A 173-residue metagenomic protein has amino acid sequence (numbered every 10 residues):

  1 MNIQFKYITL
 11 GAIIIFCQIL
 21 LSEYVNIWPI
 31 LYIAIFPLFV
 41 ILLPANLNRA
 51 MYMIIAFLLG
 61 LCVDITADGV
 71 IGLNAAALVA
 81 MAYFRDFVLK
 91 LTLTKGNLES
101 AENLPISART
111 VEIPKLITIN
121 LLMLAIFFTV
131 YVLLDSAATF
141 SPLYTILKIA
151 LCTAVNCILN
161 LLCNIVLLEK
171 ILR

Functional and structural regions predicted by a protein language model:
M1-R173: Terminal, non-globular segments
